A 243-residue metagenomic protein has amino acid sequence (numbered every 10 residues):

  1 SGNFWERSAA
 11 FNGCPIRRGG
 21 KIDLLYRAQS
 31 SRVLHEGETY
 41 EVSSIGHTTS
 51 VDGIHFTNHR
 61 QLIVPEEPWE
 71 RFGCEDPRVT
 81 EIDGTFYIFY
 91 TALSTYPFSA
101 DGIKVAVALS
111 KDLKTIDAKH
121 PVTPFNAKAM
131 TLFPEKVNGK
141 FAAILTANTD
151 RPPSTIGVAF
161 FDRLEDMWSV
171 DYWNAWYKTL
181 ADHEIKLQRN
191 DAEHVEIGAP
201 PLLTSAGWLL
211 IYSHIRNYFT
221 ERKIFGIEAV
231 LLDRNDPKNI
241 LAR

Functional and structural regions predicted by a protein language model:
S1-F72, E81-E193, L202-R243: Beta-rich carbohydrate-recognition and catalytic domains
E75: Acidic-residue sensor for enzyme active/binding pockets
G198-P200: Active-site/ligand-binding surface loops and adjacent short beta/alpha elements that line catalytic pockets across
